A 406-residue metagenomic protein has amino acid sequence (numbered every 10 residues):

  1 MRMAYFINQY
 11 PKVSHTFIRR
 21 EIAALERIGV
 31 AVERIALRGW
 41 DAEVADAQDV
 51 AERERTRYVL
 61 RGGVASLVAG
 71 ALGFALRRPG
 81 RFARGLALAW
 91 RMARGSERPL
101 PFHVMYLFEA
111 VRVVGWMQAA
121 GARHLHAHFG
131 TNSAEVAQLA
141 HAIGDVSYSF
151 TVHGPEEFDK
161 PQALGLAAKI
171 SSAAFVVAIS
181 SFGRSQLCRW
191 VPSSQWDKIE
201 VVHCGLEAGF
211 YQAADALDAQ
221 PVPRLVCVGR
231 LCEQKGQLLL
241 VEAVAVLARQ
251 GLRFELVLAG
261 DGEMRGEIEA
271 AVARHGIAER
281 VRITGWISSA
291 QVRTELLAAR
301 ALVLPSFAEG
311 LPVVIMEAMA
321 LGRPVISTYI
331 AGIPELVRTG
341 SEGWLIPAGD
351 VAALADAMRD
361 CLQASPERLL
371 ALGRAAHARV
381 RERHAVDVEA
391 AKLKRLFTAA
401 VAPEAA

Functional and structural regions predicted by a protein language model:
I170, W286-I287, T294-A299: Short alpha-helical donor nucleotide-sugar binding micro-motif in glycosyltransferases
F182, G205: Carbohydrate-associated surface elements
L217-V244, V257: Conserved donor-binding/catalytic core segment of Leloir-type glycosyltransferases
E269-I287: Nucleotide-activated donor-binding/catalytic signature segment of Leloir-type glycosyltransferases, i.e., the conserved
F307: Aromatic "clamp/platform" in nucleotide-sugar-dependent glycosyltransferases that forms part of the donor/acceptor
P324-S327, V337: Short hydrophobic beta-strand element within catalytic cores of glycosyltransferases and related nucleotide-activated
P334-D360, E367: Change "using UDP/GDP/dTDP sugars" to "using nucleotide sugars
D360, R368-E382, E389-R395: A short, well-ordered alpha-helix in the C-terminal region of glycosyltransferases
